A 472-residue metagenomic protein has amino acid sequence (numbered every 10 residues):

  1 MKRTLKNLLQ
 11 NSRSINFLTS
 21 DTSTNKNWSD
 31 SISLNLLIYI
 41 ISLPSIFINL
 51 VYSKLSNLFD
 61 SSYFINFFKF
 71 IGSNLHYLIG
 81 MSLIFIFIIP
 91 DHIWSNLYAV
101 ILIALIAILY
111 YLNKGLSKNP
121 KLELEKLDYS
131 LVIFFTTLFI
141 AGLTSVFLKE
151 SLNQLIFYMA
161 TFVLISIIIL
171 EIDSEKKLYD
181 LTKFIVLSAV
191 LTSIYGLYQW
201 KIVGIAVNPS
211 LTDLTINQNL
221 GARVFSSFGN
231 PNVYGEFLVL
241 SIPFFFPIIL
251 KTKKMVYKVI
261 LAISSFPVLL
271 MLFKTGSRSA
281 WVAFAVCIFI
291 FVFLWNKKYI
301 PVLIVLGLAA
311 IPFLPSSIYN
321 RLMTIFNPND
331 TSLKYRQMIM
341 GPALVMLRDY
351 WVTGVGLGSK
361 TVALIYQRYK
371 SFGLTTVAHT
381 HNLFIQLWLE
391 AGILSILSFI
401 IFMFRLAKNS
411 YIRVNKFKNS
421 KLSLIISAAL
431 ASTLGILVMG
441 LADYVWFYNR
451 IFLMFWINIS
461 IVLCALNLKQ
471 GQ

Functional and structural regions predicted by a protein language model:
M1-I140, V146-N153, D173-Y179, K183 (+3 more regions): Transmembrane signal-anchor hairpin modules in multi-pass inner-membrane enzymes, especially those that act on
M81-L83, T136-I140, V163, Y179-L220 (+6 more regions): Alpha-helical transmembrane segments of multi-pass inner-membrane proteins
L83-I84, D213-S227, Q337-M338, F372-I385: Juxtamembrane membrane-water interface segments that cap and precede transmembrane helices
W94, I194, W200-V203, V292-T331 (+2 more regions): A membrane-periplasm/extracellular boundary helix in multi-pass inner-membrane enzymes that assemble envelope glycans
W94-N113, L155-L164, Y234-I242, W281-F289 (+3 more regions): Membrane-embedded alpha-helical segments of multi-pass membrane proteins, especially the transmembrane helices
A104-A107, Y299, V305, S427-Q472: Transmembrane alpha-helices of multi-pass inner-membrane enzymes
K149-N153, F228-N232, T275-S279, A378-N382 (+1 more regions): Membrane-interface catalytic loops of GT-C/OST-like multi-pass glycosylation enzymes that act
F326-G341, T353-A391: Long extracytoplasmic/lumenal interhelical loops at the membrane interface of multi-pass membrane proteins
